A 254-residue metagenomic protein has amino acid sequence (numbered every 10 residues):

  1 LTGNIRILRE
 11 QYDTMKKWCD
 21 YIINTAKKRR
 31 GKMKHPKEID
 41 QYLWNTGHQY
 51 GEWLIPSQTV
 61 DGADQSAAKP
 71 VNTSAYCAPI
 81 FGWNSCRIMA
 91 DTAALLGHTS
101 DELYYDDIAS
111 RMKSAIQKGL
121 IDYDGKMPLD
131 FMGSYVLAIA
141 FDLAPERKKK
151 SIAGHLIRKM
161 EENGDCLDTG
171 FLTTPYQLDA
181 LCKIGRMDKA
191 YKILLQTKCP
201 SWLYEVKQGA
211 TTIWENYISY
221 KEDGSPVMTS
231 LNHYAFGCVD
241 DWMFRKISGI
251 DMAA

Functional and structural regions predicted by a protein language model:
L1-A254: Active-site core of glycosidic bond-cleaving carbohydrate-active enzymes
